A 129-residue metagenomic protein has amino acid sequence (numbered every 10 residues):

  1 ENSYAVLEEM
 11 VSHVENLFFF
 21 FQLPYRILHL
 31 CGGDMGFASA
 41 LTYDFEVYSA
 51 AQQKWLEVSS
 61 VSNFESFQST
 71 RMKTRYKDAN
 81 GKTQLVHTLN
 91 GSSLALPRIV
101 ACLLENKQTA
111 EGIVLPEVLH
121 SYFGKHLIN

Functional and structural regions predicted by a protein language model:
E1-N129: TRNA-recognition modules of translation machinery and tRNA-sensing kinases, especially anticodon-binding
